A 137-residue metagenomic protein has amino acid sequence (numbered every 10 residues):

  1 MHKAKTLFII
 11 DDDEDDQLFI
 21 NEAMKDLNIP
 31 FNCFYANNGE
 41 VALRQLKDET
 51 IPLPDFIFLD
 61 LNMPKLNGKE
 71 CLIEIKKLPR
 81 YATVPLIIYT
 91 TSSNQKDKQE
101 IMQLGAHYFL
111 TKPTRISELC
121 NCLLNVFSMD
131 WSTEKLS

Functional and structural regions predicted by a protein language model:
K3, L18, E70, S93-Y108 (+1 more regions): Alpha4 helix (beta4-alpha4-beta5 surface) of REC/receiver domains from two-component response regulators
K5-D16, I20-M24, I57: Conserved acidic segment of CheY-like receiver
Y35-K47, G68: Helix N-cap/capping motif at the beta->alpha junctions
R44, K69-A82: Short amphipathic alpha-helix used as the core "switch/output" element in two-component signaling
I51-F58: Active-site beta3 strand of CheY-like receiver
L59-D60, T90: Active-site residues of response regulator receiver
M63: Receiver (REC) domain active-site loop signature in two-component systems and cognate sites in sensor histidine kinases
T114-L124, K135: C-terminal output helix
